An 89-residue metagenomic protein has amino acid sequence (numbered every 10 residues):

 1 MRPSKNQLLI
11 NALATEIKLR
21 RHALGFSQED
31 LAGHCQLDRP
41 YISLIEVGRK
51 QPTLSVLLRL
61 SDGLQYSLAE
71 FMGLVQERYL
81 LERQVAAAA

Functional and structural regions predicted by a protein language model:
M1-A23: A short, Lys/Arg-rich alpha-helix, primarily the initiator
T15-H34, R59, A86-A88: Short basic helix-loop element that most often maps to the first helix and adjoining turn of HTH DNA-binding modules
I17, L31-A32, I42-I45, F71: Conserved hydrophobic/aromatic packing and binding residues within compact polymer-binding modules
Q36-K50: Recognition helix of helix-turn-helix/homeodomain-like DNA-binding domains that insert into the DNA major groove
E46, V56, V75: DNA major-groove recognition helix of helix-turn-helix
S55-E70: DNA major-groove recognition helix of helix-turn-helix/homeodomain DNA-binding modules
M72-A89: Short, charged recognition helix plus adjacent turn of helix-turn-helix-like nucleic-acid-binding domains
